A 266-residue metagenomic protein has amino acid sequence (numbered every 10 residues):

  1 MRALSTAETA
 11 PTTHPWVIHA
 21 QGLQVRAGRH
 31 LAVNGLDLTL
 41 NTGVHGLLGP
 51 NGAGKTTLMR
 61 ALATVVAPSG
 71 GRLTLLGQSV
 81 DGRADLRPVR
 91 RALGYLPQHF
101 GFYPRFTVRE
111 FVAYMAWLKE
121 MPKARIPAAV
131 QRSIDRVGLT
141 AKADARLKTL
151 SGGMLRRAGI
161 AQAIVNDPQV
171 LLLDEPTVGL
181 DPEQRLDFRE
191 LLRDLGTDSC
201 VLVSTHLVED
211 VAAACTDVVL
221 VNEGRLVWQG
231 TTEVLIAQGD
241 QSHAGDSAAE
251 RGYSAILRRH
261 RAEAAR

Functional and structural regions predicted by a protein language model:
I18, A32-V33, R90: Conserved structural motif at the start of ABC-family nucleotide-binding domains
P50-G54: Walker A (P-loop) phosphate-binding loop of ABC-type ATPase nucleotide-binding domains
A63: Helix-to-loop junction immediately C-terminal to a conserved catalytic motif
G71-G82, P88-V89: Conserved ABC transporter NBD signature motif
A113, W117, A124-K142: Conserved ABC ATPase "signature" region
L171-E175, L180: Catalytic Walker B motif of ABC-type/P-loop ATPase nucleotide-binding domains
